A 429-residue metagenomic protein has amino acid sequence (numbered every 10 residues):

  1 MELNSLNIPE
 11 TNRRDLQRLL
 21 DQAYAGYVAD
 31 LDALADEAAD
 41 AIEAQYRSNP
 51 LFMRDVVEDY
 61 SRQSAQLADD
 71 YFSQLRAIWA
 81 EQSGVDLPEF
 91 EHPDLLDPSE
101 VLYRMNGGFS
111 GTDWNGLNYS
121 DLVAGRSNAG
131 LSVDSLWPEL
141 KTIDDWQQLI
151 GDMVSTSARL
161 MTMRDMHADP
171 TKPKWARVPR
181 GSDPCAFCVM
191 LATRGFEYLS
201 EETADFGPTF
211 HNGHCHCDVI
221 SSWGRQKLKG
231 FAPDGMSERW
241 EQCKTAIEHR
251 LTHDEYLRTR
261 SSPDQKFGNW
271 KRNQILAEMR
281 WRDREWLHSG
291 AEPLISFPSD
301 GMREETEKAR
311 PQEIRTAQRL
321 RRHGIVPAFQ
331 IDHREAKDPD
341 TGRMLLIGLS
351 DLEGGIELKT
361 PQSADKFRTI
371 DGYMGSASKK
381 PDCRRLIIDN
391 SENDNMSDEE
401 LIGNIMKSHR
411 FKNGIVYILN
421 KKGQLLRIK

Functional and structural regions predicted by a protein language model:
M1-D55, L160-W286: Activation/maturation switch segments at domain boundaries
E2-A168: N-terminal alpha-helical interaction blocks
F72, P98-S99, N115, V133 (+5 more regions): Short amphipathic alpha-helical segments that mediate assembly, nucleic-acid/protein binding, or membrane association
D144, Q148, K174-P179, G207 (+2 more regions): Short, charged/polar micro-motifs that form catalytic or ligand-binding hotspots
T203-T209, E353, M406-R410: Short, surface-exposed basic-aromatic patches at helix termini and helix-loop junctions that form
R284-K337, P361-K429: Metal-dependent nuclease catalytic core centered on acidic motifs
E335-D351: Beta-rich nucleic-acid/ligand-interaction surfaces
L349-T360: Conserved catalytic cores of phosphodiester-cleaving nucleases, focusing on short active-site segments
